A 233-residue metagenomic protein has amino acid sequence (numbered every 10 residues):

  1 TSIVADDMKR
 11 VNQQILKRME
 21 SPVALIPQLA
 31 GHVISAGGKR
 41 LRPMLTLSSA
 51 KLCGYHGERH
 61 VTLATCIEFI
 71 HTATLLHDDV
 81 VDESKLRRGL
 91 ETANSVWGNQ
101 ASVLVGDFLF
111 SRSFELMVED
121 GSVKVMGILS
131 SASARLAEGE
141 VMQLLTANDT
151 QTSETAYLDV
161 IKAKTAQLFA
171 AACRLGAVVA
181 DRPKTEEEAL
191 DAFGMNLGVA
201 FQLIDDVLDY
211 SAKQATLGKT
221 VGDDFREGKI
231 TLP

Functional and structural regions predicted by a protein language model:
T1-V4: N-terminal leader segment of winged-helix/HTH proteins
D7-R10, L16, E20-P233: Mg2+-dependent prenyl diphosphate-binding active-site environment of isoprenoid biosynthetic enzymes
